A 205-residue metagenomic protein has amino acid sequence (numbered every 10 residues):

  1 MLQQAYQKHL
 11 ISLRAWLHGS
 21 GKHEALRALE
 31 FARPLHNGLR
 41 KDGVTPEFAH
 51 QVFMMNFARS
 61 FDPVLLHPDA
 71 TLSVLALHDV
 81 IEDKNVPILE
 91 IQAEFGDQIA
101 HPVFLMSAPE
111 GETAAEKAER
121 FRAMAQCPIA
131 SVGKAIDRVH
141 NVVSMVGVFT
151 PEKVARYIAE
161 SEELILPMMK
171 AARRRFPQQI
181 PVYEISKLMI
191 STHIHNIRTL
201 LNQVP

Functional and structural regions predicted by a protein language model:
M1-P205: Active-site helical microenvironments for divalent-metal-assisted chemistry
